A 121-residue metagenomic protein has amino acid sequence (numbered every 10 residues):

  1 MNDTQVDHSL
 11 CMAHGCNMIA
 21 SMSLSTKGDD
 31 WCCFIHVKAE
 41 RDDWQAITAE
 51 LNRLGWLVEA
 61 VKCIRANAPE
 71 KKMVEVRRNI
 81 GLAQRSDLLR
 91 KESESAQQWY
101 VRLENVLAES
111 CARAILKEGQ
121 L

Functional and structural regions predicted by a protein language model:
M1-L121: Intrinsically disordered, low-complexity regulatory regions of eukaryotic proteins
